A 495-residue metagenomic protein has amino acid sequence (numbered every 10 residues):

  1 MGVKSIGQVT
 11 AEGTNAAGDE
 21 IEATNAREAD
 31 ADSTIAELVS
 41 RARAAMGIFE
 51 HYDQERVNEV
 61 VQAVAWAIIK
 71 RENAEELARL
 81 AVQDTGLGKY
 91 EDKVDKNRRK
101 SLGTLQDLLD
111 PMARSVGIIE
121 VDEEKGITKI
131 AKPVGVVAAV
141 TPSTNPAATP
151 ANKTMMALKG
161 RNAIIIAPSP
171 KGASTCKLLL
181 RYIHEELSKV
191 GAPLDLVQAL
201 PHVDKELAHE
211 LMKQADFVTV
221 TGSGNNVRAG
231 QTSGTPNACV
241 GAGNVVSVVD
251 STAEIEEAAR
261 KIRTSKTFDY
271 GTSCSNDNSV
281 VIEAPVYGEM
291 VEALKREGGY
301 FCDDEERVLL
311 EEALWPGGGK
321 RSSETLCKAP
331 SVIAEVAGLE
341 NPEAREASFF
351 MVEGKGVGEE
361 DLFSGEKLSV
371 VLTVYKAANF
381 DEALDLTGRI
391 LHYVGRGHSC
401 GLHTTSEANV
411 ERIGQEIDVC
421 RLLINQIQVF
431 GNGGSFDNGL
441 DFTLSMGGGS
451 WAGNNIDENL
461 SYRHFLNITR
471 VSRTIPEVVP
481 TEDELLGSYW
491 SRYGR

Functional and structural regions predicted by a protein language model:
G2-I127, M156, R296: N-terminal Rossmann-like NAD(P)+-binding subdomain of aldehyde/semialdehyde dehydrogenases
I21, A29, A151, V227-G358 (+1 more regions): ALDH superfamily catalytic-core signature
R27, E50, L339-R495: Conserved C-terminal structural/oligomerization subdomain of aldehyde/semialdehyde dehydrogenase
L38-S40, C239-G241, Y270-C274, D361-L368 (+1 more regions): Short, flexible turn/loop "capping" segments at secondary-structure junctions
R43-M46, E50-D53, V61-E72, A81 (+14 more regions): Structural signal for hydrophobic packing residues in well-ordered secondary-structure cores of soluble enzyme domains
H51-E59, E76-A78, P193-V197, Y270-S273 (+5 more regions): Flexible, glycine/charged-enriched surface loops at secondary-structure junctions
V116-E257: Rossmann-like NAD(P) dinucleotide-binding subdomain of oxidoreductase/dehydrogenase enzymes
A167-P168, N244-V248, N278, M446-A452: Short beta-alpha connecting loops at secondary-structure transitions that line or flank enzyme active sites
